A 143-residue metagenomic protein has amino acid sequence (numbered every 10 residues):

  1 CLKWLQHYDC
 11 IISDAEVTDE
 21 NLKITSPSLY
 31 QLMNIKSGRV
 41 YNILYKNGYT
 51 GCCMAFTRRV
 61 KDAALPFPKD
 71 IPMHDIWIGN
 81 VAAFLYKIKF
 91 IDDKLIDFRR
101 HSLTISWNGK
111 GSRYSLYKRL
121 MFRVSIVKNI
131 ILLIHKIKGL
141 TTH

Functional and structural regions predicted by a protein language model:
C1-G111: Nucleotide-sugar donor-binding/catalytic module of glycosyltransferases that assemble extracellular/cell-envelope
G111, L116-H143: C-terminal, non-catalytic tails of nucleotide-sugar-dependent glycosyltransferases
